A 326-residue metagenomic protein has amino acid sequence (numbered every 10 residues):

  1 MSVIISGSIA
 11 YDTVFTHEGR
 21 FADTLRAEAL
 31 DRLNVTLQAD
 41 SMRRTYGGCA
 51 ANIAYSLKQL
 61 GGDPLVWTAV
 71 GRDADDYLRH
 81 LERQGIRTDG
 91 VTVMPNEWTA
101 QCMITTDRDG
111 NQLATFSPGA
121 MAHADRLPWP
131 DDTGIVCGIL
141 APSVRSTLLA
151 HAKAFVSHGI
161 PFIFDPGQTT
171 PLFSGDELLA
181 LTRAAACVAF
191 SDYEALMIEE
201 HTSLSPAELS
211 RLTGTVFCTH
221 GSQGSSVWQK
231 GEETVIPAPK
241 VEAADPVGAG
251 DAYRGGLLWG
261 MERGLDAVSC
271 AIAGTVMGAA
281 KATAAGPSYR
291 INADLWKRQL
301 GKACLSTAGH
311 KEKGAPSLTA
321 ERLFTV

Functional and structural regions predicted by a protein language model:
M1-L65, D76, A243, E321-V326: Glycine-rich phosphate/adenosyl-contacting loop at the front of the ribokinase-like
V3, D63-P64, T88, F162 (+1 more regions): Hydrophobic anchor at the start of a short beta-strand that flanks the dinucleotide cofactor-binding loop
I9, S143, A252: Active-site metal-binding loops of divalent metal-dependent hydrolases
Y55, Q101-T105, L113, G224-W228: Short beta-strand scaffold segments in enzyme catalytic cores
D63-G90: A glycine-rich beta-to-alpha transition motif near the start of alpha/beta enzyme domains, typified by
D89-M94, C102-P142, S146: Conserved phosphate-binding/catalytic loop of the ribokinase/pfkB sugar-kinase fold
V156-I163, G167-V235: Conserved phosphate/ATP/ADP-binding segment of small-molecule kinases
S203-V326: Conserved phosphate-binding/catalytic region of the ribokinase-like
